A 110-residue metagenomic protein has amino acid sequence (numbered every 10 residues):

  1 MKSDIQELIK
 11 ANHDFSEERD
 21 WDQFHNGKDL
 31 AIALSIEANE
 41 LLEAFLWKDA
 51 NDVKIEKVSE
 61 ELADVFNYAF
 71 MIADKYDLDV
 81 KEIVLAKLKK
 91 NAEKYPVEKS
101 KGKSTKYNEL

Functional and structural regions predicted by a protein language model:
M1-L110: Flexible "arm" and connector segments at domain edges
